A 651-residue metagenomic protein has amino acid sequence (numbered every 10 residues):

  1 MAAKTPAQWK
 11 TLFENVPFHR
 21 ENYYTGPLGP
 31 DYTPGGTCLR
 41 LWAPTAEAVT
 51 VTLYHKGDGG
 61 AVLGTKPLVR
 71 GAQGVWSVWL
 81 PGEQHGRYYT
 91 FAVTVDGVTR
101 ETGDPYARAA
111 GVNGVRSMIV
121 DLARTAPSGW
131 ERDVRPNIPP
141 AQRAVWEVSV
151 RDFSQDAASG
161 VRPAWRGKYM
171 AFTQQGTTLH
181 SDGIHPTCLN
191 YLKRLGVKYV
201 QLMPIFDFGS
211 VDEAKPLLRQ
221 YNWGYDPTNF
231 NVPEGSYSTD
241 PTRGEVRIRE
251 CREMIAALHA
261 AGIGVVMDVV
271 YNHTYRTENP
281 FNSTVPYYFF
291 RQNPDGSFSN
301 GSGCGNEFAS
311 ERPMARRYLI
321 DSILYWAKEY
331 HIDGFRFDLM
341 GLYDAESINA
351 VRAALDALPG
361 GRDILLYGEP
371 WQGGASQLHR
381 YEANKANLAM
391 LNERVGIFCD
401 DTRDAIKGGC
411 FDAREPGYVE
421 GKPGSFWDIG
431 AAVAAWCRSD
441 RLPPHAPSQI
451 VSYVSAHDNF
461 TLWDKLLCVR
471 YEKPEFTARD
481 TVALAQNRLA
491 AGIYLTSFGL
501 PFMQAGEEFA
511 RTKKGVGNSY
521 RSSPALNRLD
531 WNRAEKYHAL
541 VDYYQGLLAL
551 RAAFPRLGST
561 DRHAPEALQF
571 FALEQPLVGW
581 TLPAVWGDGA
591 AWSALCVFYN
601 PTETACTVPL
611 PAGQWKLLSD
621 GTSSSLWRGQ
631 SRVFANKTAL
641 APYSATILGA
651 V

Functional and structural regions predicted by a protein language model:
M1-P34, V62-L63, R70-Q174: The feature marks proteins involved in alpha-glucan
E21-G26, T496-V516, R528-L595: Glycan-recognition and catalytic regions of carbohydrate-active enzymes
D31-E47, Q569-P611: Carbohydrate-binding surface patches
L41, F91, V148, L202 (+8 more regions): Conserved, mostly hydrophobic/aromatic
A43, H85-Y89, Q630-V651: C-terminal beta-strand-rich structural cap/linker in extracellular carbohydrate-active enzymes
Y54, R479, A483, L529 (+4 more regions): C-terminal accessory region downstream of the catalytic core in glycan-modifying enzymes
V120, R352-A353, A357-L358, R362-F509 (+4 more regions): Conserved alpha/beta catalytic core and glycan-binding cleft of carbohydrate-active enzymes
R151-Y330, L339-P359, L365, Q377: Substrate-binding/active-site clefts of carbohydrate-active enzymes
